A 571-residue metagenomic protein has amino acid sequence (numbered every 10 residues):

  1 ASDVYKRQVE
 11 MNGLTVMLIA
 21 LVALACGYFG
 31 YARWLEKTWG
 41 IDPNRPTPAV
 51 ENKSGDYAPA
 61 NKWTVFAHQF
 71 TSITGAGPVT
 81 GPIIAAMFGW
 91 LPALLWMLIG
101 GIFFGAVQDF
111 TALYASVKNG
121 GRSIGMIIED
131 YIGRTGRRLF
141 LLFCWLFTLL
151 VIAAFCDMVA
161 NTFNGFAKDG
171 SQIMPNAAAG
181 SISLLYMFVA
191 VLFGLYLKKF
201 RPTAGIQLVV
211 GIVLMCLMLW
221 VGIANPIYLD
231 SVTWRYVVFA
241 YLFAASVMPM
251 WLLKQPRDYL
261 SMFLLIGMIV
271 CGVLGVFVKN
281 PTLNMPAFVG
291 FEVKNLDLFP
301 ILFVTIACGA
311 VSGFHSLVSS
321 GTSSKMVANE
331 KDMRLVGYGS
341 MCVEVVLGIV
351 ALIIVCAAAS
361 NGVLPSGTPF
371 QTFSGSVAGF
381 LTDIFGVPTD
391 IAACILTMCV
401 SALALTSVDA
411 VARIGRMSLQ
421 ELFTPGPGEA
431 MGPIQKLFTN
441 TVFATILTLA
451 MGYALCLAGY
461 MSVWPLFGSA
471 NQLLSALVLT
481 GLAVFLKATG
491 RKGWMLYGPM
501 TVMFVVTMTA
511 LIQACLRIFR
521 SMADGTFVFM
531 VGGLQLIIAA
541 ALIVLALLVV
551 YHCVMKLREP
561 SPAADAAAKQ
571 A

Functional and structural regions predicted by a protein language model:
A1-Y5: Short, small-residue-biased leader/transition segments that mark boundaries at the very start of proteins
N12-F29, A85-S116, G125, G180-A190 (+4 more regions): Extracellular loop-to-transmembrane helix junctions
C26-V79, M262, I301, M326 (+1 more regions): Membrane-interface "cap" regions at the ends of multi-pass membrane proteins
R33-A58, I84, L94, L98 (+6 more regions): Flexible loop linkers connecting adjacent transmembrane helices in multi-pass alpha-helical membrane transporters
A58-G120, D130-R134, V151, C156-G165 (+2 more regions): Membrane-interface helix-loop-helix modules in multi-pass membrane proteins
R134-L149, G339-V346, D390-A392, E421-A458 (+1 more regions): Loop-to-transmembrane helix boundary motifs in multi-pass membrane proteins
G194-K199, V213-Y236, A244-S246, W251 (+4 more regions): Hydrophobic alpha-helical segments and their helix-loop junctions in multi-pass secondary transporters
V276-G290, C342-S376, A410: Extracellular/periplasmic helix-exit of transmembrane alpha-helices
